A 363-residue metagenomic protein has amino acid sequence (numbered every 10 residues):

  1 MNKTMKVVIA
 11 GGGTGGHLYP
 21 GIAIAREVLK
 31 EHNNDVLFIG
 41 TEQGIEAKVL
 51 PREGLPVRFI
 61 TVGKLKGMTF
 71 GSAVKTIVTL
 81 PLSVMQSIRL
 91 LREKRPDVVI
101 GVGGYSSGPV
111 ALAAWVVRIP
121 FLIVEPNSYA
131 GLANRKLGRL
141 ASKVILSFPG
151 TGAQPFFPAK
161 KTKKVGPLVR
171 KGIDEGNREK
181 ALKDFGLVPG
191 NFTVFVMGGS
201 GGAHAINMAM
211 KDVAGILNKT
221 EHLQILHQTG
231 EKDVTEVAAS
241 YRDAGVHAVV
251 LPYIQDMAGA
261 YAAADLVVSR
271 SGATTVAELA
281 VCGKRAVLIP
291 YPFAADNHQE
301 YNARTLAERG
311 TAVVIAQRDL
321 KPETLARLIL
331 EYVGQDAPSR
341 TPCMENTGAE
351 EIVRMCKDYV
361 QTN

Functional and structural regions predicted by a protein language model:
T4-G11, N34-L82, V165-G166, E231-D233 (+1 more regions): Conserved nucleotide-sugar phosphate-binding/catalytic loop shared by glycosyltransferases and other
H17-L29: Short amphipathic alpha-helix
G44, V49-E53, R178-K183, L187-V267 (+3 more regions): Donor-nucleotide binding loops and adjacent catalytic segments primarily of GT-B fold Leloir glycosyltransferases
I45, P56, W115-R178: Active-site-proximal region of nucleotide-activated glycan assembly enzymes, centered on histidine/acidic-rich loops
Q86-V99, S106-L122, R135-L140: Glycosyltransferases and closely related glycan-assembly transferases that use nucleotide-activated donors
P96-V98, A262-V276, K284-R285: Acidic donor-binding loop of glycosyltransferase active sites
E331, E345-N363: C-terminal alpha-helical cap of glycosyltransferases
Q335-N346: A short, well-ordered alpha-helix in the C-terminal region of glycosyltransferases
